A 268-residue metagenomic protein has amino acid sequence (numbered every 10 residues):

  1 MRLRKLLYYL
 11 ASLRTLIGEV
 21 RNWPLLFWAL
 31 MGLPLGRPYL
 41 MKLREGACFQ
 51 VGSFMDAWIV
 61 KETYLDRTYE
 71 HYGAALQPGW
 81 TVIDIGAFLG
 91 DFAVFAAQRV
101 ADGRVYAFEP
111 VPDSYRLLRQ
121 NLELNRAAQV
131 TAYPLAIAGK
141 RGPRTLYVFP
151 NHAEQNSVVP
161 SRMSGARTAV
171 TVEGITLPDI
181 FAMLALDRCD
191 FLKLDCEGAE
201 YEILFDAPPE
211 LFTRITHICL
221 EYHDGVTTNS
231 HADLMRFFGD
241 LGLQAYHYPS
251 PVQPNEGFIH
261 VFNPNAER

Functional and structural regions predicted by a protein language model:
M1-R268: Phosphate/nucleotide-binding beta-alpha loop and adjacent structural elements of enzyme active sites
